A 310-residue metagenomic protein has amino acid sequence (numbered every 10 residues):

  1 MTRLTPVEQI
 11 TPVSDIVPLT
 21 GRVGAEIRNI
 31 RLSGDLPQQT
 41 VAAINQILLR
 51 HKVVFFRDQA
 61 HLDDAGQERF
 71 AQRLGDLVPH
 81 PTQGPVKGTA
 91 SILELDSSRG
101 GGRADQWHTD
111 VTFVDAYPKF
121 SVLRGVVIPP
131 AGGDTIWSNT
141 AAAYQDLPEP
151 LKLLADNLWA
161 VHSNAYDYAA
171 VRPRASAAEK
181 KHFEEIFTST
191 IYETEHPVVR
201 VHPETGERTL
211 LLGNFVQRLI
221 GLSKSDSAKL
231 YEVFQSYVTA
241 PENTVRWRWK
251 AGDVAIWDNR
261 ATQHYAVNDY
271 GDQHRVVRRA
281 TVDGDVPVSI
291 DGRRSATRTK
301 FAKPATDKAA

Functional and structural regions predicted by a protein language model:
T2-V254, N259-A310: Non-heme Fe(II) oxygenase catalytic core, chiefly the N-lobe of the double-stranded beta-helix
